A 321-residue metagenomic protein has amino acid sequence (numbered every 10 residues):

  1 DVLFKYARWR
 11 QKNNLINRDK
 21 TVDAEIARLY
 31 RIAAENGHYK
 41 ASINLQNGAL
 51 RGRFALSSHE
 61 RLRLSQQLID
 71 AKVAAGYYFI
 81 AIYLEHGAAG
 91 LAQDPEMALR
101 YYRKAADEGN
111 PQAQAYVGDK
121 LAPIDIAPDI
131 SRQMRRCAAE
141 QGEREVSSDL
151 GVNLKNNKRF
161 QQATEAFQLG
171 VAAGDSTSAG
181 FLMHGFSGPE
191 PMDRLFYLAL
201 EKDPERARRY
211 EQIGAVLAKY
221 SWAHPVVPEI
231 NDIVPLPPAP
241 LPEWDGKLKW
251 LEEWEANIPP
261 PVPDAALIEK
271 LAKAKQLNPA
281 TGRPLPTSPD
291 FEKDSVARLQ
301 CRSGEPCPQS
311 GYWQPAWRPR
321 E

Functional and structural regions predicted by a protein language model:
D1-E25, N36: N-terminal leader/linker segments that initiate helical-solenoid repeat arrays
R10, N17, A49-G52, L84 (+4 more regions): Residue at a conserved register position within TPR or TPR-like alpha-solenoid repeats
R18-R28, R53-L64, G90-Y101, I124-M134 (+2 more regions): Structural signature of tandem alpha-helical TPR/SEL1-like repeats, specifically the intra-repeat loop/turn
I32-A33, Q66-L68, K104-A105, R135-A138 (+2 more regions): Canonical positions in the second alpha-helix
N36-K40, L45, G52, A71-Y77 (+8 more regions): Short helix-capping/linker turns of helical repeat alpha-solenoids
T164-S176, M183-Y220: TPR/TPR-like (Sel1-like) alpha-helical repeat modules
V234-K293: Long C-terminal extensions of eukaryotic subunits of large macromolecular complexes
